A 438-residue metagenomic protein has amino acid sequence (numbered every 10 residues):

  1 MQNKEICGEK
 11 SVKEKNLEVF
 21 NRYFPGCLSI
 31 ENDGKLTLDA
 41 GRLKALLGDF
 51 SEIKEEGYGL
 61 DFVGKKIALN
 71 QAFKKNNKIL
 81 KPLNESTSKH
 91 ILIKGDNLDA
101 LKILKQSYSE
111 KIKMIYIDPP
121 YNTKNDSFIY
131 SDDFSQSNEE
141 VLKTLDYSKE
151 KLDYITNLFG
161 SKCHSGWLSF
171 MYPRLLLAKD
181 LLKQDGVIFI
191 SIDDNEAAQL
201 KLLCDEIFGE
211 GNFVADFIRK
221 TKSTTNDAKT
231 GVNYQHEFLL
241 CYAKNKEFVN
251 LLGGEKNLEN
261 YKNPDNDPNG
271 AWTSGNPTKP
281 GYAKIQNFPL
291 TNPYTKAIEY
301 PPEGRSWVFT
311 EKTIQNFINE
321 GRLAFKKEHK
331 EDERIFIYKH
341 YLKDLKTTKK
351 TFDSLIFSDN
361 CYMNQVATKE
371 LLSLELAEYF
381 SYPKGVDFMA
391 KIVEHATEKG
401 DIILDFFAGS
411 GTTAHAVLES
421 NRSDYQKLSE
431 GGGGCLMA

Functional and structural regions predicted by a protein language model:
M1-G34: N-terminal low-complexity, Ser/Thr- and acidic-residue-enriched intrinsically disordered segments
M1-Q2, I6, P25, F159-G160 (+3 more regions): Disordered, low-complexity tails and leader-like regions
Q2, R422-A438: PRPP-dependent phosphoribosyltransferase catalytic core
N32-I402: Class I S-adenosyl-L-methionine
Y108, I207-F208, V417-D424: Active-site catalytic pocket residues across diverse enzymes, especially alpha/beta-hydrolases
I117, D401-S420: A phosphate-binding catalytic loop at a beta-strand-loop-alpha-helix junction that coordinates phosphoryl groups
E331-I335, A408-G411, M437: A glycine-rich phosphate-binding loop feature that marks nucleotide/adenosyl-phosphate handling sites
M389, T397, S420-K427: Oxyanion-binding/catalytic loops of NTP- or PPi-dependent enzymes
